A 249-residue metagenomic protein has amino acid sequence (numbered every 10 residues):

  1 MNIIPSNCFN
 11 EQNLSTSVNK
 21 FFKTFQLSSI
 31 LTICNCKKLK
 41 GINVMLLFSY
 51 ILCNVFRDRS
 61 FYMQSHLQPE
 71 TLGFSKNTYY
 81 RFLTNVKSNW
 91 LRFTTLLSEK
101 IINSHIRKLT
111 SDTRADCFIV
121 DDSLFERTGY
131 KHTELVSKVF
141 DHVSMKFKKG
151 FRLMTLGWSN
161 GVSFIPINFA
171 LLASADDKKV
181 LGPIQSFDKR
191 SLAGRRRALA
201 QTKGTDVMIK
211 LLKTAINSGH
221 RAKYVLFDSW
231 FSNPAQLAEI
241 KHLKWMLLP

Functional and structural regions predicted by a protein language model:
M1-V225, S232-P249: Conserved, well-structured functional cores that handle cations and Mg-NTP chemistry
